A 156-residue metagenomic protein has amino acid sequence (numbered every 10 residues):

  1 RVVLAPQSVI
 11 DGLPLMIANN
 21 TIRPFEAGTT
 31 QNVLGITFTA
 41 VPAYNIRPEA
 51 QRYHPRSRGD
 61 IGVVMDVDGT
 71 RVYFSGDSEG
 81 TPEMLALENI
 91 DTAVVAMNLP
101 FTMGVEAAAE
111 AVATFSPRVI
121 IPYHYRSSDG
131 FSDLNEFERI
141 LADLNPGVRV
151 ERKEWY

Functional and structural regions predicted by a protein language model:
R1-T37: Active-site HxH/HxHxD metal-binding segment of metal-dependent hydrolases
R1-V2, L15-N20, D68-G69, E88-D91 (+2 more regions): Short glycine/proline-enriched coil/turn segments at helix->beta-strand junctions
V2-P6, N32, V41, M65-F74 (+3 more regions): Metallo-beta-lactamase
L13-I17, N32-T37, A50-Q51, T102-A109 (+1 more regions): Short, charged, surface-exposed secondary-structure boundary motifs
L13-P14, M84, F137: Hydrophobic packing residues within well-ordered alpha-helices of enzyme cores
I17-T29, A109, A113, R118-Y156: Binuclear metal-ion centers of metallo-dependent hydrolases, dominated by the metallo-beta-lactamase
P24-E88, K153-Y156: Core dinuclear metal-dependent hydrolase active-site scaffold
I61-F115, Y123-F131: Metallo-beta-lactamase
